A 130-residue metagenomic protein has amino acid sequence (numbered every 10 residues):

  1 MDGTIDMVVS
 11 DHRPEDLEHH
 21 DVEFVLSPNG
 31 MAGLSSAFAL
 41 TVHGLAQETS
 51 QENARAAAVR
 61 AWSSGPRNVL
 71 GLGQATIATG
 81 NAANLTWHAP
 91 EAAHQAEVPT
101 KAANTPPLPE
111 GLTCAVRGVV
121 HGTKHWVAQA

Functional and structural regions predicted by a protein language model:
M1-M7: Short amphipathic alpha-helices and their capping/turn segments at secondary-structure boundaries
D2, Q47-A57, V120-A130: Noncatalytic linker/hinge segments flanking ATPase motor cores
M7-V8, R13-H88: His/Asp/Glu-enriched, well-ordered alpha-helical/loop segment that forms or immediately abuts the divalent-metal
L26, A82-A130: C-terminal cap of metal-dependent C-N hydrolases
